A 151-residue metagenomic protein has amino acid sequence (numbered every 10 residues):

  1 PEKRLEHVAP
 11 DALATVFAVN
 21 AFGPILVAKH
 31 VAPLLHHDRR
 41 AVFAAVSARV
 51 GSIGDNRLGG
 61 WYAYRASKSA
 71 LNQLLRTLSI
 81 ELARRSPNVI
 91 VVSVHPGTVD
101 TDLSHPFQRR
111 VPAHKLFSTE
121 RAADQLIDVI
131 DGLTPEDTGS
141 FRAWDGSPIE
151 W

Functional and structural regions predicted by a protein language model:
P1-F22, H36-R85: Catalytic loop of short-chain dehydrogenase/reductase
G23-A28, L126: Conserved internal alpha-helix within the Rossmann fold of NAD(P)-dependent oxidoreductases
A28-K29, R76: A short, exposed helix-loop element centered on a Lys and neighboring polar residues
P33-H37, R84, D131-P135: Secondary-structure boundary motif
V46, R85-G97: Conserved beta-loop-beta element that borders a ligand/cofactor-binding pocket
R49-G51, G97-T101: Short connector loops/turns at beta-strand edges and beta->alpha or beta->beta junctions
V89, S93, T101, H105-W151: C-terminal helical subdomain
